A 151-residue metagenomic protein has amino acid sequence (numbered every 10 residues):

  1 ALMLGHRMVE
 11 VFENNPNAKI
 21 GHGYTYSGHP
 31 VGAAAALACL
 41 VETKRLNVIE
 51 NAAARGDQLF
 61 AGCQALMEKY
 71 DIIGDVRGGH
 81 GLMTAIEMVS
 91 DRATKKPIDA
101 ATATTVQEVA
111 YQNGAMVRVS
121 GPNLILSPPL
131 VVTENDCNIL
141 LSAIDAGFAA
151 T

Functional and structural regions predicted by a protein language model:
A1-T151: Conserved N-terminal phosphate-binding loop of PLP-dependent enzymes in the Aspartate aminotransferase
